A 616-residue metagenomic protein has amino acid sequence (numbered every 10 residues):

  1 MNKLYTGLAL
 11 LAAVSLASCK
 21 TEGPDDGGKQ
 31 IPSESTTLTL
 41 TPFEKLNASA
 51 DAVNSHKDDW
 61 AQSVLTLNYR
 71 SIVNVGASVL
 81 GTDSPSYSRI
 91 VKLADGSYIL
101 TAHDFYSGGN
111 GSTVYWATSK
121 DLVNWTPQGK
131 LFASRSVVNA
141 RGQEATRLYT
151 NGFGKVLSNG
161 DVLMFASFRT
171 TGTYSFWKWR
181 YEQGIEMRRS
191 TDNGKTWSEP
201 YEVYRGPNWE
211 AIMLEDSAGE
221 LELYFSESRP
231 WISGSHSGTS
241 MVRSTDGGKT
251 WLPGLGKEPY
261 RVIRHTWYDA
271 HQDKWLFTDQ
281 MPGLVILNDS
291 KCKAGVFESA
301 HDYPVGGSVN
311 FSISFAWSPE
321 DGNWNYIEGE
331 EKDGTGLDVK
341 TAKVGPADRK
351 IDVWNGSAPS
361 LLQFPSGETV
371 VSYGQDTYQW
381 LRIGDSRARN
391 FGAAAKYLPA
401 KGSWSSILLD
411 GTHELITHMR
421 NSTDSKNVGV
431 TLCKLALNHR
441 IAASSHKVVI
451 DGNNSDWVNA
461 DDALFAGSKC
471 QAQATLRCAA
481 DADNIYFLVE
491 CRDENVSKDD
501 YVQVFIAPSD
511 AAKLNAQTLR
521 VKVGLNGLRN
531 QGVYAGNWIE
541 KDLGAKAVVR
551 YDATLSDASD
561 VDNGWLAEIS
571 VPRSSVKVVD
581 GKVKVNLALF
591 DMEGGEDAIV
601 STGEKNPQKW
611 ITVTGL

Functional and structural regions predicted by a protein language model:
N2-A9: Sec-dependent signal peptide recognition, specifically the positively charged N-region followed immediately by
S15-S18: C-terminal motif of bacterial Sec signal peptides marking the signal peptidase cleavage site
K20-E22: Bacterial signal peptide processing site
G27-A145, K155-P207, E215-D273, I286-I351 (+4 more regions): Beta-rich carbohydrate-recognition and catalytic domains
P85-Y87, Y149-N151, N208-A211, D279-M281 (+2 more regions): Conserved positions at the start
G334-L337, N495-D562, G615: Extracellular/luminal beta-rich ligand-recognition and adhesion surfaces characterized by aromatic-Gly/Pro-enriched
R440-D451, F505-Y534, R573-L616: Acidic/polar low-complexity flexible segments
G452, N484-R492, W565-V571: Short, well-ordered beta-strand segments enriched in hydrophobic/aromatic residues
